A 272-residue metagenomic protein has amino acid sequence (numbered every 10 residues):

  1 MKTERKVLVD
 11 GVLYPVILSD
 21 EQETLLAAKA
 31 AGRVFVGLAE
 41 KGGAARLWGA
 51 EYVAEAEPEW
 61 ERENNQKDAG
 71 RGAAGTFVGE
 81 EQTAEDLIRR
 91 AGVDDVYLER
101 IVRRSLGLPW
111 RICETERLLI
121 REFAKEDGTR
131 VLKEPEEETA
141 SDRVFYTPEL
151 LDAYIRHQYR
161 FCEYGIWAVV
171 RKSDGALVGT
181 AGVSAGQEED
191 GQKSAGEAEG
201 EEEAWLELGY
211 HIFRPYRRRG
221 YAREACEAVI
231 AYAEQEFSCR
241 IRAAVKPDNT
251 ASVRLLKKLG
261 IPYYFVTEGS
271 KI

Functional and structural regions predicted by a protein language model:
K2-P15, D20, N64-Q82, D86-P215 (+2 more regions): GNAT-family acyltransferases
I17-E57, G75-G79: Acidic, Mg2+-coordinating phosphoryl-transfer loop and its flanking beta/alpha structural elements, shared across
R218-R223: Glycine-rich acyl-CoA binding loop
S252: Catalytic nucleophile serine of serine hydrolases, specifically the conserved "nucleophile elbow" pentapeptide
